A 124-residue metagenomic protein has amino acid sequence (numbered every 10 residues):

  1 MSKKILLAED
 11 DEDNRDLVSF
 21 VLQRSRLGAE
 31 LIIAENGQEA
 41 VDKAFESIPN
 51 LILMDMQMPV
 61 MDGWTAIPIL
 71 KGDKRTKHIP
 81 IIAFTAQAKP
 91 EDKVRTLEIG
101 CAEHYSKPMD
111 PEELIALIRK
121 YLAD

Functional and structural regions predicted by a protein language model:
E9: Conserved acidic carboxylate
E12-I32: Two-component/phosphorelay signaling modules centered on CheY-like receiver
D13, I33-D42, G63-A66: Helix N-cap/capping motif at the beta->alpha junctions
S19, T65, A88-H104, M109 (+1 more regions): Alpha4 helix (beta4-alpha4-beta5 surface) of REC/receiver domains from two-component response regulators
S47-L53: Active-site beta3 strand of CheY-like receiver
M58: Receiver (REC) domain active-site loop signature in two-component systems and cognate sites in sensor histidine kinases
